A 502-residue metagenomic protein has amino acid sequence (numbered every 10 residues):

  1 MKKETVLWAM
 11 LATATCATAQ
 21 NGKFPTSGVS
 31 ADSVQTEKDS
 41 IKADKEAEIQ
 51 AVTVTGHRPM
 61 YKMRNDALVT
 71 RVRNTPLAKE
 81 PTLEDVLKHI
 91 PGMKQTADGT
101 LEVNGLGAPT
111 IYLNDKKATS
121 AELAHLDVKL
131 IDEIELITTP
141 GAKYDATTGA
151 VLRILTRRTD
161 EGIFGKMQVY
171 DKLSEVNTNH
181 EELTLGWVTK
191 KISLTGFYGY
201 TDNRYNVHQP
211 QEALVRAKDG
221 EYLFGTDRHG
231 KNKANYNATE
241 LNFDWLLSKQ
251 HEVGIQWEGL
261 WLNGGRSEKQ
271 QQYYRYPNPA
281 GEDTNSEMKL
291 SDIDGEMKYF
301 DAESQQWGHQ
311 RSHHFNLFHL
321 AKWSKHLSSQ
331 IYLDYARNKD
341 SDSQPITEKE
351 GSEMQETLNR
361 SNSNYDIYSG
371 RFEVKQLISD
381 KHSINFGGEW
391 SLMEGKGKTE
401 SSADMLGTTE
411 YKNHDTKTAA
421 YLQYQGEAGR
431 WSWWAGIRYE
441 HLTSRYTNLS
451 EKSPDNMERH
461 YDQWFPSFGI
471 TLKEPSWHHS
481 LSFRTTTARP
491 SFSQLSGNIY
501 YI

Functional and structural regions predicted by a protein language model:
N21-P76, T96-D98, I137-T138: Short, acidic, small-residue-rich periplasmic hinge/interaction motif at the N-terminus of Gram-negative outer-membrane
D39, A51, L83-V86, L101-E102 (+4 more regions): N-terminal periplasmic accessory domains that precede and gate Gram-negative outer-membrane beta-barrel machines
M63, K94-T139: Periplasmic plug
A67-I90, V103, Y112-K116, S120 (+1 more regions): Short, polar/charged loop or turn motifs at beta-strand boundaries
L136-I137, G165-Q168, E221-D227, D283-M288 (+7 more regions): Extracytoplasmic loops and strand-loop junctions of Gram-negative outer membrane beta-barrel proteins
V176-H208, D219-E268, R311-W323, F468: Transmembrane beta-barrel wall of Gram-negative outer-membrane proteins
H180, V207-G220, R266-S291, S341-G351 (+3 more regions): Outer-membrane beta-barrel translocator domains and adjoining extracellular loop/strand segments of Gram-negative
A238-N263, Y299-L449, T471-K473, W477-S482: Face-selective signature of the C-terminal outer-membrane beta-barrel domain
